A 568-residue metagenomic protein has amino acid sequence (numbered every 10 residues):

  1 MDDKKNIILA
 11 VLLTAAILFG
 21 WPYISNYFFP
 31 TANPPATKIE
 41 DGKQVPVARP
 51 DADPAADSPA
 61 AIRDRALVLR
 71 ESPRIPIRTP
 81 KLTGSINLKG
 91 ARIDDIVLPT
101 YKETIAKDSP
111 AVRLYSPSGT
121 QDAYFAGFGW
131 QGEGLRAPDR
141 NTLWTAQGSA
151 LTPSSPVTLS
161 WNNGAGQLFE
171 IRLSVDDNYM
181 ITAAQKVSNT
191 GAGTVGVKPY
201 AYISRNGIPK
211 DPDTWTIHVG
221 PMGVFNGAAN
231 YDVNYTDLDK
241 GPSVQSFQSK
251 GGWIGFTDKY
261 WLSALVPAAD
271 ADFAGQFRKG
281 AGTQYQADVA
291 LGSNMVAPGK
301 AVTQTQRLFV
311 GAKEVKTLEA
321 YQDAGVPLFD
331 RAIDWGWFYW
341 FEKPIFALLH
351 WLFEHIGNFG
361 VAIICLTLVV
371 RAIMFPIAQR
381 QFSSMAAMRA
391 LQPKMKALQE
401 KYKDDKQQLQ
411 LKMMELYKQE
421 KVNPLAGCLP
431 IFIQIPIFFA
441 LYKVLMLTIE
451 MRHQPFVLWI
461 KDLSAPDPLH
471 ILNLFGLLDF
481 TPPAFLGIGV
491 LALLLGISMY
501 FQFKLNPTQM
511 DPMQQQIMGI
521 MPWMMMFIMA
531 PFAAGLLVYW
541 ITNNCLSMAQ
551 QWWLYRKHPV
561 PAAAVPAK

Functional and structural regions predicted by a protein language model:
M1, I39, R49-D51, A55 (+5 more regions): Intrinsically disordered, low-complexity regulatory regions of eukaryotic regulatory proteins
M1, S58-A61, V68-R70, P156-V157 (+7 more regions): Short secondary-structure boundary micro-motifs
M1-K43, I86, Q185, V197-Y202 (+3 more regions): Helix-loop-helix
D2-K5, E40-G42, L67, Q147-S149 (+1 more regions): Aromatic/His-enriched, Gly/Pro-containing loop or helix-boundary segments that lie immediately adjacent to catalytic
Y23-Y115, A567-K568: Juxtamembrane extramembrane loops of integral membrane proteins
R65, T152-P153, I345, L349: Bimodal feature
R74, R78-F329: Soluble non-transmembrane domains of integral membrane proteins
